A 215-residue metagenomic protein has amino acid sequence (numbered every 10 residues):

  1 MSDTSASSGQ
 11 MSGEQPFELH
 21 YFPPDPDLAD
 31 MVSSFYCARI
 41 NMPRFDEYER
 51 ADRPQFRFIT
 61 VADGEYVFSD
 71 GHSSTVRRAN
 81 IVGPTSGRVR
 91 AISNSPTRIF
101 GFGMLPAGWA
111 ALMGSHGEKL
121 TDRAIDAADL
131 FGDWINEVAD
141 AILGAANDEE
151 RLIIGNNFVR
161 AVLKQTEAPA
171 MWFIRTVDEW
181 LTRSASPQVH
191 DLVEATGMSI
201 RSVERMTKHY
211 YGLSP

Functional and structural regions predicted by a protein language model:
M1-H190, E194-I200, Y210-P215: Alpha-helical bundle regulatory/interaction domains
M206: Residues within the DNA-recognition helix of helix-turn-helix
